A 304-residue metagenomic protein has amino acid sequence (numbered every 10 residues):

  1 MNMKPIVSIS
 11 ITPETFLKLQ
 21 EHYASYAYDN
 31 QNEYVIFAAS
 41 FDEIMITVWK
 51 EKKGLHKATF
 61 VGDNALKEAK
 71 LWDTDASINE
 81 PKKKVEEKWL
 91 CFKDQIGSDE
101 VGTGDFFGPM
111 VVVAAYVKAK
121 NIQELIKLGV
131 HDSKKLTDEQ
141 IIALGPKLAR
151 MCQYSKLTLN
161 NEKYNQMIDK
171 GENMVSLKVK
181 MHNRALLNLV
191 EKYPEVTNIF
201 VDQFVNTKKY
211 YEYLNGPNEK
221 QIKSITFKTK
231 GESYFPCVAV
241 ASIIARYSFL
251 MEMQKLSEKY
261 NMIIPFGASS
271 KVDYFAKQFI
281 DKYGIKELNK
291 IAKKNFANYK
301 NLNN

Functional and structural regions predicted by a protein language model:
M1-I96, E100-N304: RNase H-like, Mg2+-dependent phosphodiesterase core, and more generally RNA phosphate-backbone-engaging helix-loop
